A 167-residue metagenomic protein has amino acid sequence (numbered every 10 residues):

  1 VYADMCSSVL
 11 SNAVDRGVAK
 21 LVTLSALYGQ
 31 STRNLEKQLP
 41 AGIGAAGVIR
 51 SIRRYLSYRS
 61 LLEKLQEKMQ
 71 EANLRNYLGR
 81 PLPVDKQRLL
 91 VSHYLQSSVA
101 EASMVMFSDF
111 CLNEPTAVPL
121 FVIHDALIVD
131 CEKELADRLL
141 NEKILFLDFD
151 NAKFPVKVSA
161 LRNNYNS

Functional and structural regions predicted by a protein language model:
V1-S167: Conserved catalytic core of nucleotide polymerization and phosphodiester-bond processing enzymes
